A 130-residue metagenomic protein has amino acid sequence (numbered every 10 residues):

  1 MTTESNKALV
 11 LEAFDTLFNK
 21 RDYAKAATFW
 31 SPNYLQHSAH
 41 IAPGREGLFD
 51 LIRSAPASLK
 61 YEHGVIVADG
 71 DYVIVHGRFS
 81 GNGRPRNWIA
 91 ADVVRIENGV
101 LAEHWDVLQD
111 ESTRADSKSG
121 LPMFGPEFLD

Functional and structural regions predicted by a protein language model:
M1-D130: C-terminal and inter-domain tail/linker signature
